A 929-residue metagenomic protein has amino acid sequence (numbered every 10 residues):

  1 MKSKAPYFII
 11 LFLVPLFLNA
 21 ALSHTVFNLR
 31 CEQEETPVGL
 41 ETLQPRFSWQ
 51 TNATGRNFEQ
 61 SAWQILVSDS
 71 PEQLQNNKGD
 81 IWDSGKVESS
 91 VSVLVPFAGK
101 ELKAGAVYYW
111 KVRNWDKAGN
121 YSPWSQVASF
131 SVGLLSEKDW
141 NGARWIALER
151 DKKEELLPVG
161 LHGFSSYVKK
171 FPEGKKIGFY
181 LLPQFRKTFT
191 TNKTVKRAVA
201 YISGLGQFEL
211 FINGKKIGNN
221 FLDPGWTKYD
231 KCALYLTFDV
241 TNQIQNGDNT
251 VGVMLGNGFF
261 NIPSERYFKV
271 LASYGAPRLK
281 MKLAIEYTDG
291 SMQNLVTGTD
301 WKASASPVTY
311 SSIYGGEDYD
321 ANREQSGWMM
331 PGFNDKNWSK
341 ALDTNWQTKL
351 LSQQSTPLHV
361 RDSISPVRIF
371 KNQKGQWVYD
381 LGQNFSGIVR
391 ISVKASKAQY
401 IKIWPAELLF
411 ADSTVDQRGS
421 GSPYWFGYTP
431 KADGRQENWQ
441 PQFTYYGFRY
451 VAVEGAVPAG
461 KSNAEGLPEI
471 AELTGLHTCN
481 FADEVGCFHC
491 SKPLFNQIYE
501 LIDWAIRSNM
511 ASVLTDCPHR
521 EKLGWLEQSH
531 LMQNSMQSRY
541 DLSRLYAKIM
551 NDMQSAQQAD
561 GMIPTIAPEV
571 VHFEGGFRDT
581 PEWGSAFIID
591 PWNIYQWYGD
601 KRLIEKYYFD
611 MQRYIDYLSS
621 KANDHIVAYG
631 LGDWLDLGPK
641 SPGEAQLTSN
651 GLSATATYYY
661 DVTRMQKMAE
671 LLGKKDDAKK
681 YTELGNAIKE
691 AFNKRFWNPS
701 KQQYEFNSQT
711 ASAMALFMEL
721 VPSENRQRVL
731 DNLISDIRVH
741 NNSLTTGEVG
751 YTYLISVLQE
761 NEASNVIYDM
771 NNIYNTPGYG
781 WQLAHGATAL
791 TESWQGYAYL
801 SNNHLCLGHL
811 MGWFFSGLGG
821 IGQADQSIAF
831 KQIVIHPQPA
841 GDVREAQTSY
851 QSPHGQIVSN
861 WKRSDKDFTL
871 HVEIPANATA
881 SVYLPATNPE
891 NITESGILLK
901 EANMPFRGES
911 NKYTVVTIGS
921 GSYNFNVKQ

Functional and structural regions predicted by a protein language model:
M1-T25: Bacterial Sec-dependent N-terminal signal peptides
H24-V107, K111-R520, Q528, R544-A547 (+3 more regions): Extracellular/oxidizing-compartment recognition motifs
E173-Y180, V199, I217, G225-Y229 (+18 more regions): Alpha-helix capping and helix-loop boundary segments enriched in small/acidic/polar residues
A198-I202, I212, I388-E407, V451-A456 (+5 more regions): Alpha-helical support elements that line or immediately flank enzyme active sites and cofactor-binding pockets
Q207, G298-A305, Y450, P458-L501 (+8 more regions): Active-site acid/base region of carbohydrate-active enzymes
K215, N219-D230, A411-W425, S543-E644 (+1 more regions): Helix-terminus loop motifs that line ligand-binding clefts
V251, Y319-D320, E521, R539 (+7 more regions): C-terminal capping/lid segments that line or modulate ligand- or cofactor-binding pockets
L271, G275-K282, N294-G332, L351-S363 (+1 more regions): Non-catalytic C-terminal accessory modules of carbohydrate-active enzymes
